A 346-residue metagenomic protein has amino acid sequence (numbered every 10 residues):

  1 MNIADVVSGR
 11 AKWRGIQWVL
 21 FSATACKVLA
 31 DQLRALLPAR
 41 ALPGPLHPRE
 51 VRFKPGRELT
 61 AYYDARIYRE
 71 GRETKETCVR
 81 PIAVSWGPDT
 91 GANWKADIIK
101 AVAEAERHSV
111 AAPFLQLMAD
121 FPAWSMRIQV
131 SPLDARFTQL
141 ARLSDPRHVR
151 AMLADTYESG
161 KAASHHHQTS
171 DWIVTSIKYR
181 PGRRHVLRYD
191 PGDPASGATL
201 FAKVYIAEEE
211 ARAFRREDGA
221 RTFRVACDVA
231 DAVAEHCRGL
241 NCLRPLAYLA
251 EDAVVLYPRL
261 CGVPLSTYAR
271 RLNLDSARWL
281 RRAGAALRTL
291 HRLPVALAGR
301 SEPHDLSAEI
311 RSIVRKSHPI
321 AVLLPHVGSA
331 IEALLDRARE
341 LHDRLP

Functional and structural regions predicted by a protein language model:
M1-Y248, A253, Y257, S266 (+2 more regions): Phosphate/pyrophosphate-binding loops and the adjoining catalytic core of nucleotide-dependent enzymes
R180, A277-L280, P346: Short, solvent-exposed loop/helix junctions and linker helices that flank or host conserved functional motifs
R184-R188, R221-D228, I310-R315, E332-R339: AMP-binding/adenylate-forming domain of the ANL superfamily
E235, E340, R344: Conserved helix-loop functional segments at active or binding sites
R238-V255, R259, Y268-A269, N273-L335: A cross-family kinase active-site recognition segment
G262: ATP/adenylate-binding site constellation spanning eukaryotic-like Ser/Thr protein kinases, ABC-transporter
L293, D343-P346: Protein kinase catalytic-loop region centered on the HRD/HxD motif
